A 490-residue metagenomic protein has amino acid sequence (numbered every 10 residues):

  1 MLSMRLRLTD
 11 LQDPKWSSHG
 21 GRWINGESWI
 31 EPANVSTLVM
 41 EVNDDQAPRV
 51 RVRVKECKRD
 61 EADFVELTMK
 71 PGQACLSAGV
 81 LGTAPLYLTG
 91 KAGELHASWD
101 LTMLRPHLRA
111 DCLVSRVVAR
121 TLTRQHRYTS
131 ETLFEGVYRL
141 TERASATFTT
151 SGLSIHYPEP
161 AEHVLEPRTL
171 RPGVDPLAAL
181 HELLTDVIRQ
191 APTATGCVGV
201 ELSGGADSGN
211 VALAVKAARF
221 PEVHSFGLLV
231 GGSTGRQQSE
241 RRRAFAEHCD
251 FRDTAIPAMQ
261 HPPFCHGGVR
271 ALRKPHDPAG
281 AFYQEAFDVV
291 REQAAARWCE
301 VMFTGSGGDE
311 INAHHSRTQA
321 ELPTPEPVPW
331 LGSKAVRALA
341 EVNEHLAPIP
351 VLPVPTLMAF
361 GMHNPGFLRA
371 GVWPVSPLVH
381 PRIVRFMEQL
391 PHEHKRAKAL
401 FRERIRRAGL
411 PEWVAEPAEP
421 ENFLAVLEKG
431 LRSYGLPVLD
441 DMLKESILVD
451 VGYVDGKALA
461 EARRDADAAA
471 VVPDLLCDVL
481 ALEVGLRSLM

Functional and structural regions predicted by a protein language model:
M1-H261, L480: Cysteine-centered catalytic environments shared across enzyme families
P32-V35, V39-V54, R270-H276, K429-L436 (+2 more regions): Charged, glycine/proline-rich intrinsically disordered loops and linkers
E61-D63, S130-L133, E285-A294, D465-D467: Short alpha-helical segments and helix-capping/turn motifs at coil-helix boundaries
Q73-C75, Y157, H163-E412, L482-M490: ATP-dependent adenylate-handling active sites, centered on carboxylate activation for C-N bond formation
L86, P262-C265, A425-V426: Conserved catalytic loop of SAM-dependent methyltransferase domains
L108-S115, E341-V351, R396, A462-V479 (+1 more regions): Structural motif
E131-T141, T195-V198, R369-A370, A399-R402 (+3 more regions): Short coil/turn segments at secondary-structure boundaries
S316-R317, T324, P411-P473: PAPS-dependent sulfotransferase catalytic core
